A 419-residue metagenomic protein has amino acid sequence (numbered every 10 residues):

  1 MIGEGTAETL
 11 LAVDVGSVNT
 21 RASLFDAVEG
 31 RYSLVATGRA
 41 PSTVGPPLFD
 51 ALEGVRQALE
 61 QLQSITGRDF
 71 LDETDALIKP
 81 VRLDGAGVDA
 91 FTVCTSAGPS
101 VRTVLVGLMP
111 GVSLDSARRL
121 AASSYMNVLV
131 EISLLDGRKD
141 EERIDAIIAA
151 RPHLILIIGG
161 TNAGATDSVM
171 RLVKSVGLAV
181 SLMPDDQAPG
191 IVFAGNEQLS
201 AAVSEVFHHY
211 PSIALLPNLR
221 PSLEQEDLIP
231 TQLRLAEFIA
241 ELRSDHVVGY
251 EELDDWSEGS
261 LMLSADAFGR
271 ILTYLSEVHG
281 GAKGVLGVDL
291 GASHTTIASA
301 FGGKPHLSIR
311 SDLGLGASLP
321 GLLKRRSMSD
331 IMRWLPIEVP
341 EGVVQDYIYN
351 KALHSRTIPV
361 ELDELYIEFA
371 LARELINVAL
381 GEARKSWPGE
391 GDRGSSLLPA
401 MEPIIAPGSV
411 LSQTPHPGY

Functional and structural regions predicted by a protein language model:
M1-A12, D26-S33, R39-R56, E60-G284 (+5 more regions): Nucleotide/phosphate-binding catalytic cleft detector across ATP-hydrolyzing and phosphate-transferring enzymes
D14-D26: N-terminal-proximal low-complexity accessory segments that begin disordered and transition into the first
G16, S133-L134, G160, N196 (+4 more regions): An acidic- and aromatic-residue-enriched active-site/binding cleft used to recognize and process polar
G16-N19, A97-S100, G291: Short flexible coil/turn linkers enriched for glycine and charged/polar residues that connect secondary-structure
T20, D89, T295: Change "...and in nucleic-acid phosphodiester-cleaving endonucleases..." to "...and in nucleic-acid processing enzymes
L24, Y32-V35, R39-T43, T273-Y274 (+2 more regions): Glycine-rich phosphate-binding loop of actin/hexokinase-like ATP-binding domains
P41-Q61, S123, L172, L261-A265 (+1 more regions): Glycine-rich phosphate-binding loop plus the immediately following alpha-helix
I239, R243, S276, L335-V339 (+2 more regions): Generic secondary-structure transition motif, activating predominantly at the C-termini of alpha-helices
